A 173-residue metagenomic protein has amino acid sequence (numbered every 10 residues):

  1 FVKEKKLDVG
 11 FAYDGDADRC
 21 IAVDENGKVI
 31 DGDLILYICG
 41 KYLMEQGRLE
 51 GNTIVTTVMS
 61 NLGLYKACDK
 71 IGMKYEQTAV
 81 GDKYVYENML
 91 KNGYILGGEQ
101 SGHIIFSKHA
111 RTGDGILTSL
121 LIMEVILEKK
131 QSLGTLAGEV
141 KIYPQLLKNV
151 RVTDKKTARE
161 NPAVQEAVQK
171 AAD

Functional and structural regions predicted by a protein language model:
F1-E4, G32-L34, I95-S101: Short, structured secondary-structure boundary patches
F1-V23: N-terminal small/polar loop signature for handling phosphorylated ligands or for N-terminal nucleophile
K3, K41-M44, A172: Generic structural signal for well-ordered alpha-helical scaffold segments
V9, Q46-D173: Phosphate-binding and adjacent anionic-ligand microenvironments
D14-D16, N26, M59, S101: Anionic group-transfer/hydrolysis microenvironments
D18-Y37: Short Gly/Thr/Asp-enriched flexible loops that form oxyanion-binding sites at enzyme active sites
D31-C39, S60, T118: Short acidic-hydrophobic sequence patches enriched in Asp/Glu that either
L34-E50: Structural motif
